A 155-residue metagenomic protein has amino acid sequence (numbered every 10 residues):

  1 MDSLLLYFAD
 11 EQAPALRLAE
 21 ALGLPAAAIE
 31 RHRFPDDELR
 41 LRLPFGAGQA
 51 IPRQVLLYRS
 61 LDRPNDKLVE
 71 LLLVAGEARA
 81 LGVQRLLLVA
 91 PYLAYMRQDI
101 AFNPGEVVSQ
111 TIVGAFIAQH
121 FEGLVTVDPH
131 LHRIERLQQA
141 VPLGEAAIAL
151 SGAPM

Functional and structural regions predicted by a protein language model:
M1-M155: PRPP-associated nucleotide enzymes
